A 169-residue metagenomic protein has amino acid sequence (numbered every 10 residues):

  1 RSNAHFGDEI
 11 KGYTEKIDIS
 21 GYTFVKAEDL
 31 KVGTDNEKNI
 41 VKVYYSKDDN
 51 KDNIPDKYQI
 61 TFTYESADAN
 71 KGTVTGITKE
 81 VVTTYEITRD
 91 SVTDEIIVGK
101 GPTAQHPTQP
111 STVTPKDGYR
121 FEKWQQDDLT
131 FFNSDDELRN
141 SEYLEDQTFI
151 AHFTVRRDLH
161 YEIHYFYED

Functional and structural regions predicted by a protein language model:
R1-T14, D35-K38, I77-E95, G99-T108 (+1 more regions): Solvent-exposed, conformationally flexible loop/turn segments
A4-T34, K100-R139: Surface-exposed interfaces of beta-sheet-rich extracellular modules
K11, D18-S20, P55, T61 (+4 more regions): Residues marking helix boundaries in flexible regions
G21, K38, N50-N53, S91-D94 (+4 more regions): Intrinsic-disorder/low-complexity loop/linker signature
L30-Y64, N133-Y167: Conserved "repeat-terminator" motif of extracellular CCP/Sushi domains
E65-A69, Q126-F131, E168-D169: Change "in extracellular beta-sheet-rich domains … of secreted and cell-surface proteins" to "in beta-sheet-rich domains
A67-I77: Small-residue (G/S/T/A) turn/hinge positions that recur once per unit in extracellular repeat modules
